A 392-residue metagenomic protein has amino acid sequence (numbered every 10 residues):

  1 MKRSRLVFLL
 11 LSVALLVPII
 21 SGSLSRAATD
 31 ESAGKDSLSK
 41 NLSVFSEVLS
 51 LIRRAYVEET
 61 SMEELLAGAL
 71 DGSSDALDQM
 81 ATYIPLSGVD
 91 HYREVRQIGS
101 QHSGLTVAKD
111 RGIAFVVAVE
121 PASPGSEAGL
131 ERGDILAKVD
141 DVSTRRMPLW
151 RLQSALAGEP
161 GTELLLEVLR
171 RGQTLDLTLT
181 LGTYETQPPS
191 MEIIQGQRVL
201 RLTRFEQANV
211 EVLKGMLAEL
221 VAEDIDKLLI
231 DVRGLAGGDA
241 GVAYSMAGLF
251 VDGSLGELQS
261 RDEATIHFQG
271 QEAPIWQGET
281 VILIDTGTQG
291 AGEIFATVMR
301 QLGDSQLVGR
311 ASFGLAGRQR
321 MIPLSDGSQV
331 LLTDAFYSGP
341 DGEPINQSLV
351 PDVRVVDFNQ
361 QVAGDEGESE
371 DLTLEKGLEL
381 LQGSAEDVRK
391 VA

Functional and structural regions predicted by a protein language model:
K2-A81, K109, A114, V391: Terminal targeting/pro-maturation regions of precursor/exported proteins
D36-S37, N41, F115-A118, S126 (+3 more regions): Cleft-lining beta-strand/loop regions that shape enzyme active-site pockets
V48, A69, L105, L166 (+5 more regions): Residue-level signature of catalytic and energy-coupling elements of molecular machines, predominantly ATP/GTP-dependent
R54-V117, G161-M191, E386-A392: Extended, small/polar residue-biased N-terminal targeting/export presequences and adjacent propeptide/linker tracts
L70, Q101-H102, T106-E120, G125 (+3 more regions): PDZ/PDZ-like groove recognition
Q319-P323, S328-Q360: Conserved P-loop NTPase
P344-A392: Conserved functional hotspot residues or short segments at active or partner-binding sites across diverse domains
